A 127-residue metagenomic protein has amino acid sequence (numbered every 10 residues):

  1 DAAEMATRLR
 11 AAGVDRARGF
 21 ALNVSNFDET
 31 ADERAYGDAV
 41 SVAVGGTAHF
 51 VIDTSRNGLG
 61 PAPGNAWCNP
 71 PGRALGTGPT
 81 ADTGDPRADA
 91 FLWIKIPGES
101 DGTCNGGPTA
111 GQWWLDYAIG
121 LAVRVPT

Functional and structural regions predicted by a protein language model:
A2-I119: Surface-exposed substrate-engagement region within the catalytic domains of secreted or surface-exposed extracellular
L121-T127: Structured C-terminal cap/extension of enzyme domains
